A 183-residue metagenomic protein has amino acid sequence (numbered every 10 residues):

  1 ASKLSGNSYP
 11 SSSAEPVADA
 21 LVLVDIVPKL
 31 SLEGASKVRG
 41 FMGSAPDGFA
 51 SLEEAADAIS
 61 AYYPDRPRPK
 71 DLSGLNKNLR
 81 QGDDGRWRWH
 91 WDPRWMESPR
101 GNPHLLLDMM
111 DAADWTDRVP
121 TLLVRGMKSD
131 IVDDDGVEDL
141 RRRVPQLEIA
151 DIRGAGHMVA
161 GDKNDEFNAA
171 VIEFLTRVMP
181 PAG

Functional and structural regions predicted by a protein language model:
S2, S12-E53: Flexible "cap/lid" loop of the alpha/beta hydrolase fold
L23-I26, K128, I152-G154: Active-site loop/turn elements of alpha/beta-hydrolase fold enzymes, especially the short glycine-/histidine-rich
D47, S129, G156-V159: Glycosyltransferase donor-binding loop in the core domain
G48-L107: Conserved alpha/beta-hydrolase catalytic His-Asp/Glu region
A50, V132, D162: Residue-level signal for the nucleotide or nucleotide-sugar donor/cofactor binding architecture
E54, A58, G74, D135 (+2 more regions): Alpha-helical elements of Rossmann-like donor-binding domains used by nucleotide-donor carbohydrate transfer enzymes
Q81-R143, E148-D151: Conserved serine/cysteine hydrolase catalytic core
P145-G183: Catalytic active-site module of serine/aspartate enzymes centered on a nucleophile-bearing elbow/loop
